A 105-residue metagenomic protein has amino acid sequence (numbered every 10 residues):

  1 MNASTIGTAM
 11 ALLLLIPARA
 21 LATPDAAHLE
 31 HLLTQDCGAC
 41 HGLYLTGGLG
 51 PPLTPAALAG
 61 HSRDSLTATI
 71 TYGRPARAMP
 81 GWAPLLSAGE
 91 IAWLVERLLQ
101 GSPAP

Functional and structural regions predicted by a protein language model:
M1-A9: Bacterial N-terminal signal peptides that target proteins for export
S4-T5, D36, H61, R74: Short hydrophobic/aromatic segments of transmembrane alpha-helices and their interfaces
L13-L32, S102-P105: Electrostatic cytochrome c docking/interface patches
L21-P24, L43-A56: His/Cys-centered metal/cofactor-coordination and adjacent catalytic loops
T23-Y44, S65-Y72: Sequence/structural segment immediately N-terminal to covalent heme-attachment motifs in c-type and related
Q35, P51, R77: Glycine-centered loop/turn positions within well-structured domains that cap or flank conserved ligand/cofactor-binding
P55-A104: Extracytoplasmic electron-transfer domains, predominantly the class I c-type cytochrome c fold
